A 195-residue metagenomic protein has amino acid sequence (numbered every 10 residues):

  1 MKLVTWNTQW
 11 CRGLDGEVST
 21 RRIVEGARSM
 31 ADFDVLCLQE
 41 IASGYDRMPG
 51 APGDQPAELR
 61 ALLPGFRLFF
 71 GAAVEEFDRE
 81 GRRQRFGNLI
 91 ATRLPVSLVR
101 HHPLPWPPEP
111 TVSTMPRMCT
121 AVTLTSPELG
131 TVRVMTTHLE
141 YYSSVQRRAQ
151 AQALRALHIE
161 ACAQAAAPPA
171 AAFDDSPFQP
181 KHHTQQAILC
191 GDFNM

Functional and structural regions predicted by a protein language model:
M1-V35, E75-E76, E80-M195: Active-site regions of metal-assisted phosphoester/phosphodiester hydrolases, unifying DNase/endonuclease modules
D15-E17, I41-L62, D78-R85: Metal-dependent catalytic neighborhoods of phosphoester/phosphodiester hydrolases
L38: A short beta-strand submotif of the Rossmann-like class I SAM-dependent methyltransferase core that lines
E58-F69, R93-V99: A SAM-dependent methyltransferase catalytic signature shared across enzymes that methylate proteins
